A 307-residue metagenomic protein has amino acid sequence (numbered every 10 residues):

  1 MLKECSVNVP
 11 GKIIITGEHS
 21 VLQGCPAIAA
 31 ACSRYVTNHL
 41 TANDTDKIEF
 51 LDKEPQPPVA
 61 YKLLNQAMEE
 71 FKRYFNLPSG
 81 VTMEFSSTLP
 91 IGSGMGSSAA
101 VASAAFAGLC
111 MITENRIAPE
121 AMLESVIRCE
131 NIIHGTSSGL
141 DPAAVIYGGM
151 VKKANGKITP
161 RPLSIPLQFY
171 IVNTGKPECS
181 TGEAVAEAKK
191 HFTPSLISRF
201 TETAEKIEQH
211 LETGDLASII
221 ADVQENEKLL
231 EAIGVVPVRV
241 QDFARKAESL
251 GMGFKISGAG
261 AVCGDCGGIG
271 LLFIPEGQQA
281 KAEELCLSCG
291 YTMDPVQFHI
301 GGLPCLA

Functional and structural regions predicted by a protein language model:
L2-P10, I14-T16, V21-L22, T37-R73 (+3 more regions): C-terminal nucleotide
A27-A31: Short Gly/Pro-enriched turn/cap motifs at secondary-structure boundaries
S33-Y35: Extended active-site and interfacial segments that coordinate phosphate-rich ligands in large catalytic machineries
Y74-S93, S125: Glycine- and acidic-rich phosphate- and metal-coordinating loops
S93-P119: DPxDG-like acidic metal-binding loop motif
